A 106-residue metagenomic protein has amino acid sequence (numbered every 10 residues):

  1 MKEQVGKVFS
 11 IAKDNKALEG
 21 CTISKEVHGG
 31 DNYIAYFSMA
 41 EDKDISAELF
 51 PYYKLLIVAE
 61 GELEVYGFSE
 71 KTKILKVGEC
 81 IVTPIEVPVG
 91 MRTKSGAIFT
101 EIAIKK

Functional and structural regions predicted by a protein language model:
M1-D31: A short, N-terminal "cap"/entry segment at the start of jelly-roll beta-barrel domains of the cupin/DSBH fold
H28-G29, S46-E48, V65: Short loop/turn motifs at secondary-structure junctions and domain boundaries
Y33-F50: Conserved short histidine dyad/triad with adjacent acidic residue
Y36, L55, K71-I74: Short, surface-exposed secondary-structure edge patches
Y52-F68: Glycine- and acidic-residue-biased ligand/ion/polar-headgroup-sensing regions
A59-E60, K76, S95: A cytosolic small-molecule/anion-sensing beta-strand core signal
S69-I85: Short acidic-glycine-tyrosine-enriched beta hairpin
I85-K106: Ligand-binding loop in jelly-roll beta-barrel domains
